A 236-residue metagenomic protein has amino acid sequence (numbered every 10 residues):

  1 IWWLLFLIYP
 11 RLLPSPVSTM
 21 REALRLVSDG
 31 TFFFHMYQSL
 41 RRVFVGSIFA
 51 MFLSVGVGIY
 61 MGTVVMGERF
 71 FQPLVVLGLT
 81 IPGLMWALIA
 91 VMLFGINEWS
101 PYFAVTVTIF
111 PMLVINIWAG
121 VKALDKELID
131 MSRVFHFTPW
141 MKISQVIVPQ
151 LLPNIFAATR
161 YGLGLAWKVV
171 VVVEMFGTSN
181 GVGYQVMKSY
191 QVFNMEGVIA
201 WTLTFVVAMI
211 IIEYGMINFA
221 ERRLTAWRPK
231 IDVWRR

Functional and structural regions predicted by a protein language model:
I1-L7: N-terminal signal-anchor transmembrane alpha helix
L7-F49: Periplasmic/extracellular loop-to-transmembrane helix junction in inner-membrane transport proteins
F34-R42, M92-L113, L151-P153, G197-T202: Loop-to-helix entry region at the N-terminal start of transmembrane alpha-helices in multi-pass membrane transporters
G56-V91, I115-K122, D130: Cytoplasmic-entry segments and transmembrane alpha-helices of multi-pass inner-membrane transporters
F103, V107, P139-V173, E196: Transmembrane alpha-helices
N116-A158, V186: Short cytoplasmic-facing helical segments at TM-TM junctions of multi-pass membrane proteins
G183-F219: Hydrophobic alpha-helical transmembrane segments of polytopic membrane proteins
E221-R236: Short cytosolic juxtamembrane segments of multi-pass membrane proteins
